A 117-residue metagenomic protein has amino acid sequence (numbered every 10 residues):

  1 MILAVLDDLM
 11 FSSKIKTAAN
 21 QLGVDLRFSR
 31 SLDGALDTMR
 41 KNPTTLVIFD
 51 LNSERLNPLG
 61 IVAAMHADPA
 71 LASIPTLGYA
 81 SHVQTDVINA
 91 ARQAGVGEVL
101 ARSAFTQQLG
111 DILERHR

Functional and structural regions predicted by a protein language model:
M1-L9: Conserved acidic segment of CheY-like receiver
V24-R30: Short hydrophobic/Thr-rich beta-strand motif most characteristic of the beta2 strand and flanking loop of CheY-like
R30-L46, L56: Acidic, metal-coordinating helix/loop segments flanking the phosphotransfer/catalytic sites of two-component signaling
F49-M65: Conserved phosphotransfer microenvironments
H66-A72, A94: Conserved phosphotransfer cores of two-component systems
S73-H82: A short, hydrophobic beta-strand element within the central beta-sheet of small alpha/beta folds
V83-E98: Alpha4 helix (beta4-alpha4-beta5 surface) of REC/receiver domains from two-component response regulators
G95-Q107: Output/docking surface of receiver
